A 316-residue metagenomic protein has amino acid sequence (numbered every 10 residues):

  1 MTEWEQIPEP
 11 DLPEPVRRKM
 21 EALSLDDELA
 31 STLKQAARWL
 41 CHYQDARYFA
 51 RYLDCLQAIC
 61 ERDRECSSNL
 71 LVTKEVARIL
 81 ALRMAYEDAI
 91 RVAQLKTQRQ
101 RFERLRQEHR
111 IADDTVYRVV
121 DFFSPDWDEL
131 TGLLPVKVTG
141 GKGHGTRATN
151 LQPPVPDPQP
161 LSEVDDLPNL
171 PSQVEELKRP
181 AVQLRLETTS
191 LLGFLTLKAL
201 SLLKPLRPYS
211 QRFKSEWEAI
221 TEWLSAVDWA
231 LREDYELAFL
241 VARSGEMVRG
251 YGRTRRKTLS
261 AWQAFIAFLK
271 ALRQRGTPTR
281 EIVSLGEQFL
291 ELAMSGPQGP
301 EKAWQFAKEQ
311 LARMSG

Functional and structural regions predicted by a protein language model:
M1-G316: Active-site loops and adjacent core secondary-structure elements that bind or stabilize anionic groups
